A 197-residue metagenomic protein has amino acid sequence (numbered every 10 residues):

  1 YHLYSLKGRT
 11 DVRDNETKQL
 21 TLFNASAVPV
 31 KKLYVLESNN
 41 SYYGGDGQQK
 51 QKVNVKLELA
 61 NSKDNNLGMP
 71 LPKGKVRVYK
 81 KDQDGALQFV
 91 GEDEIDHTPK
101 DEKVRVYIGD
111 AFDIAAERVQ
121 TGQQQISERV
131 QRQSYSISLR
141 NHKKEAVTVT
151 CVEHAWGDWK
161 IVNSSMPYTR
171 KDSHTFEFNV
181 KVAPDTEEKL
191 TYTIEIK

Functional and structural regions predicted by a protein language model:
Y1-K197: Long, intrinsically disordered, low-complexity accessory segments associated with secretion and vesicular trafficking
